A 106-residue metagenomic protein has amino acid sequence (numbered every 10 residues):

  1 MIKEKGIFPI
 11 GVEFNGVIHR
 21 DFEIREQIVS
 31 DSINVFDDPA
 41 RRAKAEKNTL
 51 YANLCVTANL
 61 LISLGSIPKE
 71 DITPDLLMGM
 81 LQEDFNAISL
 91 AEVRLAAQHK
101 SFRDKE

Functional and structural regions predicted by a protein language model:
M1-E106: Short, surface-exposed, charged amphipathic helix/loop patches that serve as local interaction elements
